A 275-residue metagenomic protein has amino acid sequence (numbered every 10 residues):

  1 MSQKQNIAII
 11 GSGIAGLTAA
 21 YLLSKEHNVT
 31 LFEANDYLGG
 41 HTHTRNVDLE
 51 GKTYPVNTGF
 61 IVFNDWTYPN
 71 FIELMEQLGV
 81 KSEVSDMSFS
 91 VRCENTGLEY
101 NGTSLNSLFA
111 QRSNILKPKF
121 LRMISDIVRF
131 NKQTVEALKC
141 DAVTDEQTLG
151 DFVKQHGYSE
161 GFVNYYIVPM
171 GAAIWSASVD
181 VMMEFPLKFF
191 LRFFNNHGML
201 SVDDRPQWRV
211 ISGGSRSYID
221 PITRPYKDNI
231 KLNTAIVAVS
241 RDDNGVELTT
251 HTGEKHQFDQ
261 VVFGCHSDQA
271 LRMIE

Functional and structural regions predicted by a protein language model:
Q5-L31: N-terminal Rossmann-like FAD-binding beta1-loop-alpha1 element of flavoenzymes
A15, Y37, D268: Conserved Rossmann-like nucleotide-cofactor binding loop
S24-D48: Glycine-rich FAD pyrophosphate-binding loop
R45-F71: N-terminal glycine-rich dinucleotide-binding loop that anchors FAD/FMN and/or NAD(P) in oxidoreductases
D65, P69-L187: Mobile amphipathic helical/loop "lid" adjacent to a hydrophobic cofactor/ligand pocket
F190-T250: Helical element adjacent to the flavin cofactor pocket in flavoenzyme catalytic cores
H251-Q260: Core beta-strand elements of the Rossmann-like FAD/NAD(P) dinucleotide-binding domain in flavoenzyme oxidoreductases
F263-E275: Flavin (primarily FAD) binding-site architecture
